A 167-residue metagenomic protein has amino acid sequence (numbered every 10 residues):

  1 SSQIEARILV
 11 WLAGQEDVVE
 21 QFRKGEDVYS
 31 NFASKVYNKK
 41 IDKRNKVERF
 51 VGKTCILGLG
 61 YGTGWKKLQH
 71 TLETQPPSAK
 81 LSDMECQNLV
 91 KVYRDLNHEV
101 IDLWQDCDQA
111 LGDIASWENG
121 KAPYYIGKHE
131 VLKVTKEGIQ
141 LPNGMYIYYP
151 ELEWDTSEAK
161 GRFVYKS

Functional and structural regions predicted by a protein language model:
S1-S167: Conserved catalytic core of nucleotide polymerization and phosphodiester-bond processing enzymes
